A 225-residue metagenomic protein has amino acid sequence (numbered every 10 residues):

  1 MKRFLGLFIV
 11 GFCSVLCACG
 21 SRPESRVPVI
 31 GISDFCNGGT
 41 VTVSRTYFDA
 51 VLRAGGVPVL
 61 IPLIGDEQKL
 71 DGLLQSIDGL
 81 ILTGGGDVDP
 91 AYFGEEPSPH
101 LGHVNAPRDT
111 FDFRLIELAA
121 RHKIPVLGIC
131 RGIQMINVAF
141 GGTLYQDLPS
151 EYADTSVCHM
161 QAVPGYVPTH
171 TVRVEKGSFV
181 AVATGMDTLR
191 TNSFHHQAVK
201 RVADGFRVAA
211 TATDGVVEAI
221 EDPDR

Functional and structural regions predicted by a protein language model:
K2-L5, I9-F12, A18-I129, N137-Y145 (+4 more regions): N-terminal beta1-alpha1 cap of cysteine-dependent amidohydrolase-like domains
I133: The feature captures the ABC ATPase H-loop/switch
